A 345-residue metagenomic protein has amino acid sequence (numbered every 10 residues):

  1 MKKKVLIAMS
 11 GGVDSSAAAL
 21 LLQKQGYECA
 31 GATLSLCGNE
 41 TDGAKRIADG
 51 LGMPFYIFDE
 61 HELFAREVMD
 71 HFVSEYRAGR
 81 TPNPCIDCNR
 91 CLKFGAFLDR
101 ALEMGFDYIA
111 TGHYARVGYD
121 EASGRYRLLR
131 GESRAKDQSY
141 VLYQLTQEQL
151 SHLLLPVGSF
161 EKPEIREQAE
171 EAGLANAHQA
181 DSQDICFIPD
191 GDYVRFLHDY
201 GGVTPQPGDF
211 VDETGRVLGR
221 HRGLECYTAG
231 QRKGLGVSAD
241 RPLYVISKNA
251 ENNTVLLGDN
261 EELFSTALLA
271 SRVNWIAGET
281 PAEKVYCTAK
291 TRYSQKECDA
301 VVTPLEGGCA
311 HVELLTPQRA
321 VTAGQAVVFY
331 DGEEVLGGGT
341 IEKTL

Functional and structural regions predicted by a protein language model:
M1-Y143, L154, P163-E164, E170: ATP-dependent adenylation/nucleotidyltransferase module used to activate substrates
A110-V117, E121-L345: AMP-forming adenylation/ATP pyrophosphatase catalytic core
